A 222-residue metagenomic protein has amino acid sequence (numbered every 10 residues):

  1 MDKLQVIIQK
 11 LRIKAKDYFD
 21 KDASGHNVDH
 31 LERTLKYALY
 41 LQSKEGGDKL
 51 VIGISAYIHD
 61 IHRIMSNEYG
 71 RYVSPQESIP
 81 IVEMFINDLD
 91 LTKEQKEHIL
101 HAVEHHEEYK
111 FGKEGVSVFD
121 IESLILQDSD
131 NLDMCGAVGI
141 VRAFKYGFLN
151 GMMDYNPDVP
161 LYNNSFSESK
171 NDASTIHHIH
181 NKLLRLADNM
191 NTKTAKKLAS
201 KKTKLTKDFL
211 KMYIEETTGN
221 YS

Functional and structural regions predicted by a protein language model:
M1-K16: Short alpha-helical hairpin
D2, F19-V28, E32-G46, I58 (+2 more regions): Divalent metal-dependent phosphate-bond-processing catalytic cores, especially two-metal-ion Mg2+/Mn2+ enzymes that act
K16-K21, I64-N67: A short, mixed-charge helix-start or loop-turn motif at secondary-structure junctions
S24, E68-Y72, L89: Short gly/ser-rich anion-binding loops that grip negatively charged ligand groups
T34, V73-N87: An active-site-proximal "capping" alpha-helix that borders the catalytic cofactor pocket
K49-E68, S74, S78, I99-Y109: His-Asp-centered metal-binding catalytic motifs of divalent-metal-dependent phosphohydrolases/nucleases
L89-I125: Hydrophobic, well-structured mid-protein blocks that either form specific transmembrane helices
